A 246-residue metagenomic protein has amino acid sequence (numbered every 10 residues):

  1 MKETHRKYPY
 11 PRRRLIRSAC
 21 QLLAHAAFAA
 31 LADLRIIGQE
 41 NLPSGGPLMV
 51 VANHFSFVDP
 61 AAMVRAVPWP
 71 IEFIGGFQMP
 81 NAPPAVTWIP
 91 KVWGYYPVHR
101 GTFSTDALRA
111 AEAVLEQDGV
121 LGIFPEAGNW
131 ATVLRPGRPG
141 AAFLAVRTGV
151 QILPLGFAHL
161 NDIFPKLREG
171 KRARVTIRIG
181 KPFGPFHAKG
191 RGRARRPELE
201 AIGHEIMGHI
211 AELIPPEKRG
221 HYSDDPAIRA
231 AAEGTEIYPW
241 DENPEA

Functional and structural regions predicted by a protein language model:
M1-I16, D106-A246: Non-catalytic C-terminal accessory region of glycerolipid acyltransferases and related lyso-lipid remodeling enzymes
K2-N41, P83-W93: A transmembrane-helix-recognition feature enriched in membrane-embedded lipid enzymes and envelope glyco-/phospholipid
L23-A24, V92-V98, F124-N129: Short, basic, glycine/proline-bearing loop/turn elements
D33-R35, T102-L108: Glycine-rich, highly charged phosphate/nucleotide-binding loops
I36, F73, Y95-P97, I152-P154 (+1 more regions): Conserved beta-strand scaffold positions in the cores of enzyme catalytic domains, especially in NTP/NDP-utilizing
L42-G45, E116: Flexible, charged surface loops at secondary-structure boundaries
S44-T102, A110: Catalytic core of membrane glycerolipid acyltransferases/transacylases, capturing the structured, soluble-facing
